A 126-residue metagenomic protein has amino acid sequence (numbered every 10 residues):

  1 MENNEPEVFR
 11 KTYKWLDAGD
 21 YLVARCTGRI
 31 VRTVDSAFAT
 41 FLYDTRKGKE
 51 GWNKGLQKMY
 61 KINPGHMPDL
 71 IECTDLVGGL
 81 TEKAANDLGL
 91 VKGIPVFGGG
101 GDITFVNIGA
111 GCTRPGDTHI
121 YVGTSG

Functional and structural regions predicted by a protein language model:
M1-G100: Gly/Ser/Thr-rich active-site cleft segment
N86, L90, I94-G126: Catalytic phosphate/nucleotide-handling subdomain of diverse soluble enzymes
